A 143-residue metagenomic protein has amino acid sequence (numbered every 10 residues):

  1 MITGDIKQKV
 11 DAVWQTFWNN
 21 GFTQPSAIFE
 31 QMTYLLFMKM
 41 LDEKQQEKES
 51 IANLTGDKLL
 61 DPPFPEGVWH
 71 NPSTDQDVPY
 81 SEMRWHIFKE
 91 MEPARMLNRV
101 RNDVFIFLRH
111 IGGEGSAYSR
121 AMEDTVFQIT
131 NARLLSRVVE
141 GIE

Functional and structural regions predicted by a protein language model:
M1-E143: Non-catalytic, mostly N-terminal accessory regions of nucleic-acid modification and defense proteins
